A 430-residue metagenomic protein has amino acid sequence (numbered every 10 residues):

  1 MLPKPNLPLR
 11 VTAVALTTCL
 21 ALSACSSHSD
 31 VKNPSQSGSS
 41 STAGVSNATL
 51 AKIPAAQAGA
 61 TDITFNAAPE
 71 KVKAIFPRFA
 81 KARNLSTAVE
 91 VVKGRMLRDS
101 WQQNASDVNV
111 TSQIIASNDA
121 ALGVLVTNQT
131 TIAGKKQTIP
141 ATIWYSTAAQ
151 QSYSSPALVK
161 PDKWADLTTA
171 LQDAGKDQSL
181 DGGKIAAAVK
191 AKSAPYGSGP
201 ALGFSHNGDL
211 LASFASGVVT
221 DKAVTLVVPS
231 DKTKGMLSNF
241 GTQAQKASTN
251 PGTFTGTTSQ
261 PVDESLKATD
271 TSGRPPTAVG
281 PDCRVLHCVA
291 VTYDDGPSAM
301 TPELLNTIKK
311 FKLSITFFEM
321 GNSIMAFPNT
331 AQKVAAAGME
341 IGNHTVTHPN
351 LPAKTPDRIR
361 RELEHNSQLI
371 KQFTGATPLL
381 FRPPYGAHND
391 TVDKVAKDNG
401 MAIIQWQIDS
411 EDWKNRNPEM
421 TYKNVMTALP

Functional and structural regions predicted by a protein language model:
L2-A13, T17-A21, C25-V289, F311: Compositionally biased intrinsically disordered regions enriched in Thr/Gly
F79-K81, Q129-T131, S216-T220, D295-A299 (+6 more regions): Solvent-exposed loop/turn segments at secondary-structure junctions within structured extracellular/periplasmic domains
L85-V92, V124, K163, L167 (+10 more regions): Stable alpha-helical elements in mature extracytoplasmic
M96-W101, A149, L171, G175 (+10 more regions): Sec/Tat-exported extracytoplasmic proteins
S106, S155-P156, T316-M320, T377-P383: Surface-exposed patches in mature extracellular/periplasmic domains of secreted proteins
S117, K136-Q137, F204-S205, D282-V285 (+5 more regions): Extracellular/periplasmic catalytic domains that process cell-envelope and extracellular macromolecules
K267-N350, R358, E362, L369: Active-site beta->alpha N-cap acidic-glycine motif
Q332, P349-A376, Y385-P430: Alpha-helical scaffold elements lining the catalytic groove of polysaccharide deacetylases
